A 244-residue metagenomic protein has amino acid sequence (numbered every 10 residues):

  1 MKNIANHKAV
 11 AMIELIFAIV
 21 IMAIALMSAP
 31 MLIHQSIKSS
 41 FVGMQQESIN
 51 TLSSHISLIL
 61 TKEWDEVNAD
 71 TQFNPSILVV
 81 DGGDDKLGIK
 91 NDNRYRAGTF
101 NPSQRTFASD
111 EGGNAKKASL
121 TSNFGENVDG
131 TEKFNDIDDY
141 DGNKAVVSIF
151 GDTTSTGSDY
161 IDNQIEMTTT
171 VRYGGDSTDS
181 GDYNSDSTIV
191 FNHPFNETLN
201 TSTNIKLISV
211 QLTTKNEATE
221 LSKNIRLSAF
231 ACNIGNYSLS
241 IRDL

Functional and structural regions predicted by a protein language model:
K2-S36, S48: N-terminal single-pass transmembrane signal-anchor helix
I16-V20, I37-Q46, S53-L244: Flexible, low-complexity segments enriched in proline/glycine/serine and punctuated by aromatic residues
